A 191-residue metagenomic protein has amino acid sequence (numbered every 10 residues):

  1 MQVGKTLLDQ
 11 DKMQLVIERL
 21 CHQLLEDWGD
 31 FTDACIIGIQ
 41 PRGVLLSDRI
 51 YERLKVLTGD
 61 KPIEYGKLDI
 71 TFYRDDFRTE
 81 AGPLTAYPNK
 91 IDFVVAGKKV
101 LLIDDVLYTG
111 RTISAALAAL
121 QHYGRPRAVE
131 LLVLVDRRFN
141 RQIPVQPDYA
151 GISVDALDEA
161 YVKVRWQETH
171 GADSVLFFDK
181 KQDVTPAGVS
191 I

Functional and structural regions predicted by a protein language model:
M1-D33: Active-site-facing substrate-recognition patch
C21, R49-L57, A119: Alpha-helical structural signal in soluble globular domains
I39, I70, L134-D136: Cofactor-binding loop segments of dinucleotide-utilizing enzymes, especially the Rossmann-like FAD- and NAD(P)+-binding
I39-L46: Glycine-rich phosphate-binding loops at beta-strand->alpha-helix junctions
L57-K99, S114, D173: Short, glycine/charge-rich flexible loops or terminal/linker lids adjacent to PRPP-binding catalytic cores
D105, G110: Conserved G/P- and acidic residue-centered "switch" motifs that form tight phosphate/ATP-binding loops in soluble
A118-I191: PRPP-dependent phosphoribosyltransferase catalytic core
